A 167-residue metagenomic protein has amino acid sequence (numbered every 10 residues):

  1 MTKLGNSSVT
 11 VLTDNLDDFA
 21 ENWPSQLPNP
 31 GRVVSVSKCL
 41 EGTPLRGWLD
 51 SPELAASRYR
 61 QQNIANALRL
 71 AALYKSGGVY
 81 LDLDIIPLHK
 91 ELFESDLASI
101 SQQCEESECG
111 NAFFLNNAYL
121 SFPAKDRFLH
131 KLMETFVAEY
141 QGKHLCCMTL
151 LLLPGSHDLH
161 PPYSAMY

Functional and structural regions predicted by a protein language model:
M1-N66, L81-Y167: Glycosyltransferase-associated regions of secretory-pathway enzymes, highlighting luminal stem/catalytic domains
N66-S76: Small-residue hinge/turn detector
